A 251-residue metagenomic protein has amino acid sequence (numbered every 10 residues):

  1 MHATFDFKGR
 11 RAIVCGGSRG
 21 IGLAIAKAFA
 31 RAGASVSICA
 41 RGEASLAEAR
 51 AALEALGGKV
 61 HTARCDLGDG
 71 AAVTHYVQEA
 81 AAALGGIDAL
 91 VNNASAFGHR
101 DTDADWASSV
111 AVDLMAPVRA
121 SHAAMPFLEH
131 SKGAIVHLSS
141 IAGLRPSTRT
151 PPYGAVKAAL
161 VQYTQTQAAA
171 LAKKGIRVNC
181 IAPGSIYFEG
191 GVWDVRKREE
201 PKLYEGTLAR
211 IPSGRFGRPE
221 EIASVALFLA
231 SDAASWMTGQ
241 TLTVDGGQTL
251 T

Functional and structural regions predicted by a protein language model:
M1-F5, R145, A226-L227, T238-T251: Short C-terminal tail/terminal secondary-structure segment of NAD(P)H-dependent dehydrogenase/reductase domains
A3, A51, A55, K173 (+1 more regions): A glycine/serine/threonine-rich, flexible loop-to-helix segment that serves as the NAD(P) cofactor-binding "lid"
R11, S18-R19: Conserved glycine-rich cofactor-binding loop
S121, V156, T164: Active-site helix of classical SDR
P126, A169-A170, S235: Alpha-helical segment proximal to the catalytic Tyr-Lys
S140: Residue(s) in the substrate-gating loop at a strand-loop-helix junction that position the organic substrate next
A172, R177, M237-G239: Short, small/polar-rich loop/turn modules that mediate ligand/substrate recognition or access, typified
